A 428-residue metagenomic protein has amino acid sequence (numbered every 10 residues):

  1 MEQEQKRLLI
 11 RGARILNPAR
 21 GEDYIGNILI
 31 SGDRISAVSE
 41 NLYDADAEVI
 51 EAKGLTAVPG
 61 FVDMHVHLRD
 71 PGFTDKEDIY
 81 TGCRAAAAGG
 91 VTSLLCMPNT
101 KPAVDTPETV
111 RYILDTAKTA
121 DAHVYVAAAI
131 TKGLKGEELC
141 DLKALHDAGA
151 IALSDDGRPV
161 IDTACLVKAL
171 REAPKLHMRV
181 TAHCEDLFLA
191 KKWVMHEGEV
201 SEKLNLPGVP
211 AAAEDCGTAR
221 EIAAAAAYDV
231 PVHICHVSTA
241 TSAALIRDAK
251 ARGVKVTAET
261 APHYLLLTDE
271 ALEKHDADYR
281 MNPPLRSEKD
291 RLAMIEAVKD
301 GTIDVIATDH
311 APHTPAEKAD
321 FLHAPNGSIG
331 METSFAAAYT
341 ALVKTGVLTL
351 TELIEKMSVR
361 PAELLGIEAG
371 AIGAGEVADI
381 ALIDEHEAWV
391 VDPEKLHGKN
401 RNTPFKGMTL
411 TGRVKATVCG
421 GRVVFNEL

Functional and structural regions predicted by a protein language model:
M1-G60: Histidine-rich, glycine-flanked metal-binding segment
A13, I28, D33, G54 (+15 more regions): Divalent metal-coordination and catalytic microenvironments
L55-A117: Metal-associated gating/positioning segment near the N- to mid-region
D75-C83, L134-A144: Short, acidic/polar
D115-I130: A glycine-rich helix N-cap at a beta->alpha junction
E137-I306: Histidine/acidic residue-rich metal-binding segments in metalloenzymes
K203-P231, D278, K299-D300, D304-I306 (+1 more regions): His/Asp/Glu-enriched, well-ordered alpha-helical/loop segment that forms or immediately abuts the divalent-metal
D320, V377-L428: C-terminal cap of metal-dependent C-N hydrolases
